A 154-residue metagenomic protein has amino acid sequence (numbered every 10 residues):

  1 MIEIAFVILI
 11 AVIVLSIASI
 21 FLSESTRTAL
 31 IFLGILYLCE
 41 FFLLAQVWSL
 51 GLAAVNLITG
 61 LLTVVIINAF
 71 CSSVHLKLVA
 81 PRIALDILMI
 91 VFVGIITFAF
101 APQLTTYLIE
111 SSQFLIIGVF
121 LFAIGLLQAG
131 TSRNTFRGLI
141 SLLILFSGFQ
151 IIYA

Functional and structural regions predicted by a protein language model:
M1-A154: Alpha-helical transmembrane segments of multi-pass membrane proteins predominantly involved in bioenergetics
